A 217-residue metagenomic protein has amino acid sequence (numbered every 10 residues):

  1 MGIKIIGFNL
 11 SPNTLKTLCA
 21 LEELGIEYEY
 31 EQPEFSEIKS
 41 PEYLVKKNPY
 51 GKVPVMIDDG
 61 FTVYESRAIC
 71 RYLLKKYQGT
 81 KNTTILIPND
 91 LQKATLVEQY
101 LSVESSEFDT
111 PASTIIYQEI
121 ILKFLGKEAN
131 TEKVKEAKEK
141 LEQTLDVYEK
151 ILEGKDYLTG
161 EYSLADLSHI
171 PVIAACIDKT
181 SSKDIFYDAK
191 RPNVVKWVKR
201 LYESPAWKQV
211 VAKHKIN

Functional and structural regions predicted by a protein language model:
M1-K135: GST-like domain detector, emphasizing the conserved glutathione-binding G-site in the N-terminal thioredoxin-like
E34-E37, D166, K215-I216: Conserved beta-strand edge residues that scaffold enzyme active sites
A68, N193, A206: Residue-level recognition of oxygen-bearing side chains
L74, V172-I173, V211: Active-site-flanking alpha-helical
Y100-E203: GST-like fold's C-terminal all-alpha helical module
R200, P205-N217: C-terminal helix/juxtamembrane-tail motif
